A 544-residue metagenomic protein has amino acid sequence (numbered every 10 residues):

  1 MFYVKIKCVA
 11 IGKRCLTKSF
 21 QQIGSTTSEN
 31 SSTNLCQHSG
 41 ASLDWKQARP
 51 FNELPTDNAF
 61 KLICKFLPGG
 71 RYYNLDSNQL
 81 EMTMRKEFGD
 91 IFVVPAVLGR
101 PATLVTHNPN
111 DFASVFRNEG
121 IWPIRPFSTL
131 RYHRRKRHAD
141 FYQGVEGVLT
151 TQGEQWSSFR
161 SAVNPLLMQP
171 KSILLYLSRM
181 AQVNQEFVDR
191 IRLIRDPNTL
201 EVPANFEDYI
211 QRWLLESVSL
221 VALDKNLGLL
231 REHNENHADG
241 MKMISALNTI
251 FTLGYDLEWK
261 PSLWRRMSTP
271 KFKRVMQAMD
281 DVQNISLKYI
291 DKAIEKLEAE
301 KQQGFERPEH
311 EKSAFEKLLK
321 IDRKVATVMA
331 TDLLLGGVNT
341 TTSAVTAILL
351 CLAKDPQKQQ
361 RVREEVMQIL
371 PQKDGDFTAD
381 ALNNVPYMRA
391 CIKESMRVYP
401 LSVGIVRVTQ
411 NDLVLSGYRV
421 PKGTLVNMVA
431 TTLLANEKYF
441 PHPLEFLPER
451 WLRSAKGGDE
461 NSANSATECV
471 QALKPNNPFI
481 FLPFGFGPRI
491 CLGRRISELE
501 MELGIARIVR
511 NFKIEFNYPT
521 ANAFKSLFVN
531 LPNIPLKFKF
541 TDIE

Functional and structural regions predicted by a protein language model:
K5-K7, G12-D140, E154, S158 (+5 more regions): N-terminal membrane-proximal hinge/A-helix region immediately C-terminal to the signal-anchor transmembrane segment
L43-K46, P50-T83, L130-L223, H237-K292 (+3 more regions): Cytochrome P450 catalytic-domain helical core, especially the substrate-recognition surface and oxygen-activation
L67-F92, N284, D376-S416, T424 (+2 more regions): Conserved cytochrome P450 K-helix E-x-x-R motif and the immediately C-terminal K′/meander segment
G144-E146, S454-M501, F524-L527: Cytochrome P450 heme-thiolate "Cys pocket" and heme-binding signature region
M168, L253, R274-V345, D380 (+2 more regions): Conserved cytochrome P450 catalytic core segment spanning the I/J/K helices
L214, V218, A278, V282-L287 (+6 more regions): Central I-helix of cytochrome P450 enzymes
P356-K358, F486, R494-L531: Cytochrome P450 heme-binding "Cys pocket" and the immediately downstream C-terminal segment
M428-Q471: Conserved cytochrome P450 K-helix/beta-meander segment immediately N-terminal to the heme-binding cysteine loop
